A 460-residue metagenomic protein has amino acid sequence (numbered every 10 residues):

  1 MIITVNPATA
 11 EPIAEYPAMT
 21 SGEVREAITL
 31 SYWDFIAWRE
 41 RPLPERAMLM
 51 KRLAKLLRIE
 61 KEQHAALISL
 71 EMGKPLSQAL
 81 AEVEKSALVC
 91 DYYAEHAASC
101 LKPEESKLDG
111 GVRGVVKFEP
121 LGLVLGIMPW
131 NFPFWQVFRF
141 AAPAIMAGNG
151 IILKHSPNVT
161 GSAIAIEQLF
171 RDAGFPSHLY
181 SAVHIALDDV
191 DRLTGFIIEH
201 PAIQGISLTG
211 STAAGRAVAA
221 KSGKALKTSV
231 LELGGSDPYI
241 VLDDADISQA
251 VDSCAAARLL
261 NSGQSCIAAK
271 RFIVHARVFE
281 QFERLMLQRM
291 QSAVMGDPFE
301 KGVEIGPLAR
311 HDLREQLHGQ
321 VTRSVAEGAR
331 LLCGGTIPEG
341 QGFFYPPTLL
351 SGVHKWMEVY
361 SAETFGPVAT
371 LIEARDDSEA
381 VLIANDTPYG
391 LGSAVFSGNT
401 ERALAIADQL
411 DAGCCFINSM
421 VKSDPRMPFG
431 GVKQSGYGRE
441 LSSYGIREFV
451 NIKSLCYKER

Functional and structural regions predicted by a protein language model:
M1-V112: N-terminal Rossmann-like NAD(P)+-binding subdomain of aldehyde/semialdehyde dehydrogenases
P7, S21-V24, L43, K61 (+6 more regions): Residues at or immediately preceding the N-termini of alpha-helices
T9-E15, I203, I240, V294 (+3 more regions): Conserved C-terminal structural/oligomerization subdomain of aldehyde/semialdehyde dehydrogenase
A10, S31, R46, I68 (+10 more regions): Residue-level signal for inorganic ion chemistry
I13, G174, A213-H354, I417: ALDH superfamily catalytic-core signature
A14-M19, D34-E40, G126, Y239-L242 (+5 more regions): Short, well-ordered beta-strand elements within core beta-sheets of diverse protein domains
F35, R39, A54-K61, A65 (+19 more regions): Structural signal for hydrophobic packing residues in well-ordered secondary-structure cores of soluble enzyme domains
S106-S248, A374: Rossmann-like NAD(P) dinucleotide-binding subdomain of oxidoreductase/dehydrogenase enzymes
